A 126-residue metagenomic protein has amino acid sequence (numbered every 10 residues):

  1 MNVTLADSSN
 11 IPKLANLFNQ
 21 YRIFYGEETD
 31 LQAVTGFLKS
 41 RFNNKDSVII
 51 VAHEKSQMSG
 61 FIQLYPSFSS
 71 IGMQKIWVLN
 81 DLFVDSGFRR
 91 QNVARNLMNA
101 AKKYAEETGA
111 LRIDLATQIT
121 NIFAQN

Functional and structural regions predicted by a protein language model:
N2-N16: A short beta-loop-alpha structural element at the N-terminal edge of CoA-dependent acyl/N-acetyltransferase catalytic
F18-S40: Conserved GNAT-fold acetyl-CoA-binding loop/helix
K39-V51, V78: A short helix-loop-beta-strand connector motif used in the catalytic cores of GNAT acetyltransferases and, in some
V51, Q57-P66: Conserved beta-strand in the GNAT
K75-S86: Conserved acetyl-CoA binding element of GNAT-fold acetyltransferases
V84, R90-K103: Conserved acetyl-CoA-binding loop-helix of GNAT-fold acetyltransferases
R95, I119-N126: Conserved active-site alpha-helix within GNAT-family acetyltransferase domains
A105-T117: Conserved GNAT acetyl-CoA-binding A-motif
